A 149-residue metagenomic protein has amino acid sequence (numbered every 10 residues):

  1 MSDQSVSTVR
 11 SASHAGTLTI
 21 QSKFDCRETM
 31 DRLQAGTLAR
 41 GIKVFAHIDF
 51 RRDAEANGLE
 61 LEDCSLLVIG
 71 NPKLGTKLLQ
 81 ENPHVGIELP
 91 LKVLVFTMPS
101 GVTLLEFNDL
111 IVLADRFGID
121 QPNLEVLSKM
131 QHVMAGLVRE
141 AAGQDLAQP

Functional and structural regions predicted by a protein language model:
S2-R40, A147-P149: Terminal, regulation- and interaction-focused segments at domain boundaries
G16, D63-S65, G101-T103: A generic secondary-structure signal marking the coil-to-beta-strand transition
A39, A46-V95: Compact, glycine-rich, soluble single-domain proteins
E88-S100, V138-L146: Short secondary-structure transition/capping segments
K92-D120: Beta-strand/loop substructures that line and gate deep hydrophobic ligand-binding cavities in soluble
D115-P149: Well-ordered alpha/beta subsegment
